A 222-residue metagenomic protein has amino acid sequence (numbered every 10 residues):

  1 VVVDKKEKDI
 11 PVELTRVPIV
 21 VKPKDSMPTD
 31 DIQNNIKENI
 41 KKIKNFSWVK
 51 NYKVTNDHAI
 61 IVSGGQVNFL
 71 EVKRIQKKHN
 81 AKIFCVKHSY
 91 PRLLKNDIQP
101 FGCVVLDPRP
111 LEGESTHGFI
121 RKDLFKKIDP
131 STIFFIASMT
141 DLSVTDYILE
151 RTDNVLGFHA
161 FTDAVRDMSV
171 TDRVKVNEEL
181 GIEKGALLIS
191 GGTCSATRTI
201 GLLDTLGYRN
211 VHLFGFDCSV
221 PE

Functional and structural regions predicted by a protein language model:
V1-E222: Metal-ion/cofactor- or nucleotide/acyl-coenzyme-handling active-site neighborhoods
